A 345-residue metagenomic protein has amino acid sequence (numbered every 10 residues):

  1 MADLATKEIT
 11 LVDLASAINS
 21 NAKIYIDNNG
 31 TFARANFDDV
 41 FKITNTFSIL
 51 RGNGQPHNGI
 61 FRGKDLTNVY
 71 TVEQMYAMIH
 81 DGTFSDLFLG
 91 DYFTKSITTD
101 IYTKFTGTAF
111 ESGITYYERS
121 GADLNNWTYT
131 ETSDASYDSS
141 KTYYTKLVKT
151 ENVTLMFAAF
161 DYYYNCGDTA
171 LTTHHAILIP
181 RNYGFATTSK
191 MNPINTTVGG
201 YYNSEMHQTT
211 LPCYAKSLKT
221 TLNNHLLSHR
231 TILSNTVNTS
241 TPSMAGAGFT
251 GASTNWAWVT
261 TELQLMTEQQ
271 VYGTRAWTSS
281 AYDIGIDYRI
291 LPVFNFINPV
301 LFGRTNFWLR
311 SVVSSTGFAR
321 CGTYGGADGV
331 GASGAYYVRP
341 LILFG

Functional and structural regions predicted by a protein language model:
M1-K7, T31, N45, Y137-S139: Viral virion structural and adsorption modules
M1-N21, G345: Short, intrinsically disordered N-terminal pre-domain segments
D3-L11, N36, T71, T267: Short, solvent-exposed coil/turn linker segments
N21-K23, R339: Conserved beta-strand and immediately adjacent loop positions that scaffold enzyme active sites
I26-T44: Short, surface-exposed terminal/edge motifs of secreted or surface/virion proteins that either
N45-G345: Collagenous Gly-X-Y triple-helix signature in extracellular proteins
